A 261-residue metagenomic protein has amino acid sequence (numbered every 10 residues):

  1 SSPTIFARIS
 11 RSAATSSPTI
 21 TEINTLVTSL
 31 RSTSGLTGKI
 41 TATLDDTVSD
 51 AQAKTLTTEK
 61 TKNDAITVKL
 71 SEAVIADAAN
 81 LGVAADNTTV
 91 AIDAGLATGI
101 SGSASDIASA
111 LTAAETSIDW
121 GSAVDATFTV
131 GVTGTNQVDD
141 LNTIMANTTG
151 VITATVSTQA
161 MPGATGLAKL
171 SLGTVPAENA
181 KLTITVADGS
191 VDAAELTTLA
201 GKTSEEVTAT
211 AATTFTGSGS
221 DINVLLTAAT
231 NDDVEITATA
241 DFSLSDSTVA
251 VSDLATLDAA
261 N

Functional and structural regions predicted by a protein language model:
S1-N261: General marker for long, soluble alpha-helical cores
